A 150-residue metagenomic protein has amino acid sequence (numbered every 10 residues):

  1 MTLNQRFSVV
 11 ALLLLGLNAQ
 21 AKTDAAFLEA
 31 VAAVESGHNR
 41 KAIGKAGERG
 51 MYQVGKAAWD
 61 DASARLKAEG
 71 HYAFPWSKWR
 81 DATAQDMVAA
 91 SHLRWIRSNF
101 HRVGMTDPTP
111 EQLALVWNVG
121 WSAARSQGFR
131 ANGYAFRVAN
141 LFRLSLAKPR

Functional and structural regions predicted by a protein language model:
M1-S8: Bacterial N-terminal signal peptides that target proteins for export
A11-Q20: Hydrophobic h-region of N-terminal signal peptides that target proteins for export in Gram-negative bacteria
A21-A25, G44-Y52, K78-D86, T106-P110 (+1 more regions): Solvent-exposed, acidic/flexible segments
T23-N39, V54, A89-A90, L113-W121: Short, functionally critical alpha-helical segments immediately adjacent to catalytic or ligand/cofactor-binding
F27-A73, K78: Secreted/periplasmic proteins that engage bacterial cell-wall peptidoglycan
D60-A124: Alpha-helical segment that forms one wall of the substrate-binding/catalytic cleft in peptidoglycan-active domains
P108-R150: Catalytic and substrate-binding regions of cell-wall glycan-acting enzymes that process beta-1,4-linked
